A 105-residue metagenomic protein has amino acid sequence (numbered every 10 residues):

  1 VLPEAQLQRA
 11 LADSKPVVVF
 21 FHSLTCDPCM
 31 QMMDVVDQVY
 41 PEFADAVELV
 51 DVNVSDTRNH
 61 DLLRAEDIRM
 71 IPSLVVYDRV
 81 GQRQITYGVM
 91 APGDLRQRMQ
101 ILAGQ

Functional and structural regions predicted by a protein language model:
V1-Q8: N-terminal "domain-start" segment that seeds a small globular fold
A12-L24: Short active-site neighborhood of thiol/selenol oxidoreductases, capturing the structured segment around
S14-V17, D45-E48, R79: Loop/turn elements at helix/coil->beta-strand transitions in domains of secreted/extracellular proteins
F21, C26-M30, L74: The canonical Cys-X-X-Cys-His
F21, Y40, A44-H60: Thiol-based oxidoreductase modules, predominantly thioredoxin-like and allied folds used for disulfide exchange
C29-F43: Typically the conserved alpha-helix immediately C-terminal to a functionally engaged Cys/Sec in thioredoxin-like
R64-R69: A short glycine-leucine-enriched loop at secondary-structure breakpoints that most characteristically corresponds
M70, V75-Q105: Non-catalytic, surface beta->alpha helical segment in thiol-disulfide oxidoreductase systems
